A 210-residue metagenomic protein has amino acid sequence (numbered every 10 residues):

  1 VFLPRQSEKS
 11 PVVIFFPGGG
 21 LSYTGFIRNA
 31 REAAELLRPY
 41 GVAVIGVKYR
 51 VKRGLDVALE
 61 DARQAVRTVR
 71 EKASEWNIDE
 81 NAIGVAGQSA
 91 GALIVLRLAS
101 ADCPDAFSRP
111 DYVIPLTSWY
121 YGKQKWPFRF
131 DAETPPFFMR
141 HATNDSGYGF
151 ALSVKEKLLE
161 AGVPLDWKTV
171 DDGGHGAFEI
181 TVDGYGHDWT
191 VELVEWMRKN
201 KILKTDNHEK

Functional and structural regions predicted by a protein language model:
K9-G19: Short beta-strand element of the alpha/beta-hydrolase
P17-S22, T143-N144: Active-site glycine-rich loops that stabilize anionic/oxyanionic intermediates across multiple enzyme folds
S22, Q64-A132: Primarily recognizes the serine-hydrolase "nucleophile elbow" in alpha/beta-hydrolase and SGNH/GDSL folds
Y23-E32, Y49, G149-A151: The serine-hydrolase catalytic nucleophile loop
G25-F26, G46-D79, D183-Y185: Catalytic nucleophile-loop/oxyanion-hole region of alpha/beta-hydrolase and closely related hydrolase-like folds
I27-I45: Short amphipathic alpha-helix adjacent to the substrate-entry channel of hydrolases
F107-T169: The feature captures the conserved acid-bearing segment of alpha/beta-hydrolase catalytic domains
R140, K155, L159-K210: C-terminal catalytic histidine-bearing segment of alpha/beta-hydrolase fold enzymes
